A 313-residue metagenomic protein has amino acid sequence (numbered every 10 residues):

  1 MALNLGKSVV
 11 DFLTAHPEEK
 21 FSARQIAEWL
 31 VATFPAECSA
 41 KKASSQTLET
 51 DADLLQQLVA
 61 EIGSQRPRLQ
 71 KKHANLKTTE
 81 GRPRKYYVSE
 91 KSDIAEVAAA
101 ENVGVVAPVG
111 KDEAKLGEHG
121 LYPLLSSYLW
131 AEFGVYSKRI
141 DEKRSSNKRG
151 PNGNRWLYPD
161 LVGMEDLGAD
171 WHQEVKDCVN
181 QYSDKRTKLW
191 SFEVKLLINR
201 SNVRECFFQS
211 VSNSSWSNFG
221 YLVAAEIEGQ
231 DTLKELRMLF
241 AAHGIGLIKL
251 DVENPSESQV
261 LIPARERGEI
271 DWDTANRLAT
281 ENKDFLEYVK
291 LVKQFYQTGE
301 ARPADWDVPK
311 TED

Functional and structural regions predicted by a protein language model:
M1-A15, T33-G117: Phospho-regulated, low-complexity intrinsically disordered regions of nuclear gene-regulatory and chromatin-associated
E19: Flexible coil/turn residues that form the inter-helical turn or adjacent wing/linker of helix-turn-helix
S22-A23, A95-F133, T298-D313: Charged, often low-complexity linker/regulatory segments
Q25-A27: A short acidic, leucine-rich amphipathic alpha-helix
G104-H172: Acidic-basic catalytic patches of nuclease active cores, encompassing PD-(D/E)XK and other metal-cofactor nuclease
L125, L161-Q173, S183-N199: Conserved catalytic cores of phosphodiester-cleaving nucleases, focusing on short active-site segments
V179-Y182, R237-D313: Non-catalytic C-terminal interaction segments of nucleic acid-processing enzymes
I198-V203, W216-N254: Nucleic-acid nuclease catalytic cores
